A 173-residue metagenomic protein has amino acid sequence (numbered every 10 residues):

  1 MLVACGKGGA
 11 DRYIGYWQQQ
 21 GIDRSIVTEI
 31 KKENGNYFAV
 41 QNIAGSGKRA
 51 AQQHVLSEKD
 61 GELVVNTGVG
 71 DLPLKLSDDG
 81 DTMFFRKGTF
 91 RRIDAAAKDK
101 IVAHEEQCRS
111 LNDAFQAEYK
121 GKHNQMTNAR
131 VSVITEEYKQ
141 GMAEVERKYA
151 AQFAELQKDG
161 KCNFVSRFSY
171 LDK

Functional and structural regions predicted by a protein language model:
L2-A4: C-terminal motif of bacterial Sec signal peptides marking the signal peptidase cleavage site
G6-G8: Bacterial signal peptide processing site
D11-I26: Tryptophan-anchored aromatic micro-motifs
I22-V69, K148-A151, K158-G160, S166-Y170: N-terminal glycine/threonine-rich, aromatic-flanked beta-hairpin/loop signature
K75-K87: Short, exposed beta-strand-loop hairpins at the edges of beta-sheets in extracellular/periplasmic proteins
F84-G121, R147-L171: Edge beta-strand at a domain terminus
Y119-E137, C162: Charged, low-complexity interaction regions
E136-K148: Intrinsically disordered, low-complexity charged/polar segments
